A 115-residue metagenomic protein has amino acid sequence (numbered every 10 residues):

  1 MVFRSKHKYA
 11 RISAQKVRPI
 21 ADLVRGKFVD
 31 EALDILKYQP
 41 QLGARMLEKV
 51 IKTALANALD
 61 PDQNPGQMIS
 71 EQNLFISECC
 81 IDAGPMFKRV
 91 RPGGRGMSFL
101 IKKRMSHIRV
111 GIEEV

Functional and structural regions predicted by a protein language model:
M1-I12, P19, V29-V115: Structured, basic alpha/beta domains of bacterial-type, RNA-associated proteins
D22-L23: Short alpha-helical segment immediately N-terminal to, or the first helix within, an HTH/HTH-like DNA-binding domain
